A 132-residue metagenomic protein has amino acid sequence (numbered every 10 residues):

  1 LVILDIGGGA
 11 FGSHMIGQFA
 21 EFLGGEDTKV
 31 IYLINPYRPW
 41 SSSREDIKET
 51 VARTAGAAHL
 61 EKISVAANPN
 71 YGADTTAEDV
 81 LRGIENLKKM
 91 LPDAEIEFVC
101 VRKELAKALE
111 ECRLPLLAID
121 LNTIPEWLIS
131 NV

Functional and structural regions predicted by a protein language model:
L1-I6: Conserved nucleotide-sensing/catalytic segment adjacent to the nucleotide-binding pocket in NTP-handling enzymes
A10-R113: Conserved catalytic-core segment of NTP-binding enzymes
A94-E95, L109-E126, N131-V132: Active-site regions of enzymes building and remodeling cell-envelope glycoconjugates
